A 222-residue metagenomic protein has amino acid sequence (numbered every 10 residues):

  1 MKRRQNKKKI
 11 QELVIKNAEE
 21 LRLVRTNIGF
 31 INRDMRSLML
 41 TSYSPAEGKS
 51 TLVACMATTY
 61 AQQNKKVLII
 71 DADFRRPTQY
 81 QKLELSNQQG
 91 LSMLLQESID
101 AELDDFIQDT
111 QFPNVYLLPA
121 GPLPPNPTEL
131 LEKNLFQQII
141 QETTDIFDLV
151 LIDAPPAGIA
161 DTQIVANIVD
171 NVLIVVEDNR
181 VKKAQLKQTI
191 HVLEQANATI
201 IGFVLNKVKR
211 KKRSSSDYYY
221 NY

Functional and structural regions predicted by a protein language model:
M1-N27, D34, A184-Y222: C-terminal lobe/tail of nucleotide-utilizing enzymes
K2-A18, R22, T26, R33 (+3 more regions): P-loop/Walker-type NTP enzyme "switch/lid" segment
I31-S37, T58, Q62: Primarily NTPase-proximal linker/entry elements flanking Walker-type ATP/GTP-binding cores
M39-T41, P119-A120, V150-D153, I174-E177 (+1 more regions): Conserved beta-strand segments of the P-loop GTPase G domain that flank and frequently precede/overlap
T51-L52, M56: Hydrophobic positions on the alpha1 helix immediately C-terminal to the Walker A/P-loop
Q63-N64, I146, I168, A196: Conserved dinucleotide-binding and phosphotransfer motif residues
E142-D145, G158-N179: Inter-motif core of Ras-like GTPase G domains
